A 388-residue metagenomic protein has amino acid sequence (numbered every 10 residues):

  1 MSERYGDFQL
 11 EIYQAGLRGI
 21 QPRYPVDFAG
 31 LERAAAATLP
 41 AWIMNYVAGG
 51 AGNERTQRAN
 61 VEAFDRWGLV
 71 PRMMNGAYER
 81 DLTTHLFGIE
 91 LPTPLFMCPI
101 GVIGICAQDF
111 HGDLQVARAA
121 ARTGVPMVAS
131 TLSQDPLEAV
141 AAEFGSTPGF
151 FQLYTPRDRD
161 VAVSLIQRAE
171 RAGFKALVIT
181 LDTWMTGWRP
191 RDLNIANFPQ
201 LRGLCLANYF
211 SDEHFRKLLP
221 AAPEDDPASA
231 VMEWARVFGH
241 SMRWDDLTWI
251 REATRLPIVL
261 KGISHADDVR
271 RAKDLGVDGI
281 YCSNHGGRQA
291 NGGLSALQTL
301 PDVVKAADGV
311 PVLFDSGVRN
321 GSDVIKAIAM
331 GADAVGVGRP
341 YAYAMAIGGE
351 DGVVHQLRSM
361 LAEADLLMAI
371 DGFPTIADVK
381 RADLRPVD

Functional and structural regions predicted by a protein language model:
M1-G88, A196, Q200-M242, A377-V379 (+1 more regions): An N-cap/entry alpha-helix motif that binds or orients negatively charged groups
A35, L39, A51, V61-G68 (+6 more regions): Structural signal for hydrophobic packing residues in well-ordered secondary-structure cores of soluble enzyme domains
N60, G292, A296-A306, M345-D365: C-terminal helical cap(s) of enzyme catalytic domains, especially alpha/beta-barrels
L91-D135: Glycine-rich active-site/cofactor-binding loop and its immediate structural neighborhood
L95-I103, T147-Y154, A228-E233: Short, basic, glycine/proline-bearing loop/turn elements
A117-R118, R122, E143, R157-F314 (+2 more regions): Alpha/beta enzyme core
R122-A162: A gly/proline- and charged-residue-enriched helix-loop-helix capping module
A362-D388: Charged C-terminal helix
